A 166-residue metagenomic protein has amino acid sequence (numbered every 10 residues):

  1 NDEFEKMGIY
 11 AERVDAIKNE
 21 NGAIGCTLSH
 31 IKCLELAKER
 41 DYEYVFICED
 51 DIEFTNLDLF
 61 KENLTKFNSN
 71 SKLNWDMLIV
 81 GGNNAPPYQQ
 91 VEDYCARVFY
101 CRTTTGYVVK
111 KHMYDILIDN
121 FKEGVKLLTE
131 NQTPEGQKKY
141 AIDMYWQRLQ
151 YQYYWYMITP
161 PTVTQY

Functional and structural regions predicted by a protein language model:
N1-C48, I52-Y166: An acidic/histidine-cluster motif and surrounding catalytic segment that typifies divalent-metal-assisted enzyme active
